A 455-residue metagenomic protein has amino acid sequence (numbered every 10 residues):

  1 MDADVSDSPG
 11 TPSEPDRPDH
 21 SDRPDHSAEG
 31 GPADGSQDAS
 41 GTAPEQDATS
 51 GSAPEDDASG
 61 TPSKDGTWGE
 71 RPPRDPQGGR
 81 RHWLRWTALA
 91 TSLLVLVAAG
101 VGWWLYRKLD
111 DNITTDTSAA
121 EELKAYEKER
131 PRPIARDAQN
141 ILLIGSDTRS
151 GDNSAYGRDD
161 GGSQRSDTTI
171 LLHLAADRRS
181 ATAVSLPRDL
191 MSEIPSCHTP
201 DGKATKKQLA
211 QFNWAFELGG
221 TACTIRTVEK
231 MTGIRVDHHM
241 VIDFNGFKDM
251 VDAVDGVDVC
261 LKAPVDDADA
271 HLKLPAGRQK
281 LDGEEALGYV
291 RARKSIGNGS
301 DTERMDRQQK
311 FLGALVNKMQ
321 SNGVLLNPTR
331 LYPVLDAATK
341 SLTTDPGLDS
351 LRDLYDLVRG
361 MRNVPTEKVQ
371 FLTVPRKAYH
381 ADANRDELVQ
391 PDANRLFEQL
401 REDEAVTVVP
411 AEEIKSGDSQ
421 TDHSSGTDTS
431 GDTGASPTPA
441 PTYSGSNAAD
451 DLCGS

Functional and structural regions predicted by a protein language model:
D2-D16, D25, E29-D34, G51 (+1 more regions): Non-catalytic, solvent-exposed segments at the cell envelope interface
